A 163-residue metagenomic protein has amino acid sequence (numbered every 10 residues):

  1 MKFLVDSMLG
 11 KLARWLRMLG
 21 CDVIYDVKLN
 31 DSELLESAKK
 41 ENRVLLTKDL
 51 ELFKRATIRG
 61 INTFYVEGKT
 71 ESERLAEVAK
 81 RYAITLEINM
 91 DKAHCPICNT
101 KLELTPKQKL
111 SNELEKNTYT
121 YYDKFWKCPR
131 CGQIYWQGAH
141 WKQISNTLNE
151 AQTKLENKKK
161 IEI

Functional and structural regions predicted by a protein language model:
M1-L19, K124, Q137-L148, L155-E156 (+1 more regions): Extended interfacial segments that mediate partner engagement and assembly in macromolecular machines
M1-M90: Long, charged N-terminal interaction/targeting segments
M90-A93, D123: Disulfide-bonded cysteine motifs in exported proteins
K92-I97, N112-L114, Q143-N157: Conserved catalytic alpha/beta core of Sir2/sirtuin-type deacylases, generalized to analogous enzyme cores that bind
C95-C98, C128-C131: Short cysteine-rich clusters marking metal-coordination/redox-active sites
T100-L104, W136: Short functional micro-motifs and their immediate structural scaffolds
K107-L110, A139-H140: A short secondary-structure junction signal
N112-F125: Short linker/helix segments within small regulatory modules
